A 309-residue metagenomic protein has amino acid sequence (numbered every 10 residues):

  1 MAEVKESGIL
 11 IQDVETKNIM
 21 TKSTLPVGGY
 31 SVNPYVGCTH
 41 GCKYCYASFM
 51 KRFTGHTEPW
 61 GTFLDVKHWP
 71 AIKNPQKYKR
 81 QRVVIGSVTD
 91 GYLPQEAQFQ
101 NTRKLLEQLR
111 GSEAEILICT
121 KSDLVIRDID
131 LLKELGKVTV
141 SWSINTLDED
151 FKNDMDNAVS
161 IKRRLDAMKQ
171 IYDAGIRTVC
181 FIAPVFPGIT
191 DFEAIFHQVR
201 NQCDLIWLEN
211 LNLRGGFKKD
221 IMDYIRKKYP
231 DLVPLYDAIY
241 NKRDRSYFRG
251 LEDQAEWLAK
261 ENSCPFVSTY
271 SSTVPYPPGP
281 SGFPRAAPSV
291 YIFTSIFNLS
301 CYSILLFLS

Functional and structural regions predicted by a protein language model:
M1-T139, L147-D150, I161-K162, D173: Conserved Radical SAM active-site core
A2-E15, K22, E193-S309: Auxiliary Fe-S-binding modules of radical SAM enzymes
V83, I116, V140-W142, T178-C180 (+1 more regions): Hydrophobic faces of well-ordered beta-strands that scaffold small-molecule active sites in alpha/beta enzyme cores
V88-D90, K121-D123, S143-L147, A183-V185 (+2 more regions): Active-site beta-loop-alpha junctions enriched in small/polar residues
A97, M155-R163, R243-Y247: Alpha-helix N-cap and loop-to-helix initiation/capping positions
R103-L106, I129, R164-M168, F192-F196 (+2 more regions): Generic structural signal for well-ordered alpha-helices, preferentially at hydrophobic/aromatic core positions
L109-A114, A167-R177, G250-V267: A structural motif corresponding to the C-terminal end of an alpha-helix and its immediate exit/capping segment
N157, K169-T190, N241-R245: Conserved strand-turn element in the central/C-terminal portion of the radical SAM core barrel that lines
